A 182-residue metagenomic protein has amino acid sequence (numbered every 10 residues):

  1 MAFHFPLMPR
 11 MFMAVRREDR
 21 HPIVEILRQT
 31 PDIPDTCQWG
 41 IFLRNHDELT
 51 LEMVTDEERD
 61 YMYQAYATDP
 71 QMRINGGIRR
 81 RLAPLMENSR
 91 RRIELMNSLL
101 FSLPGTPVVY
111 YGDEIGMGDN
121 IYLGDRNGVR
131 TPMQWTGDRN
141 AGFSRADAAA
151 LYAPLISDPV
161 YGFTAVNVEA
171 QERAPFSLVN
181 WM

Functional and structural regions predicted by a protein language model:
M1-M182: Active-site and adjacent substrate-binding regions of carbohydrate-active enzymes
